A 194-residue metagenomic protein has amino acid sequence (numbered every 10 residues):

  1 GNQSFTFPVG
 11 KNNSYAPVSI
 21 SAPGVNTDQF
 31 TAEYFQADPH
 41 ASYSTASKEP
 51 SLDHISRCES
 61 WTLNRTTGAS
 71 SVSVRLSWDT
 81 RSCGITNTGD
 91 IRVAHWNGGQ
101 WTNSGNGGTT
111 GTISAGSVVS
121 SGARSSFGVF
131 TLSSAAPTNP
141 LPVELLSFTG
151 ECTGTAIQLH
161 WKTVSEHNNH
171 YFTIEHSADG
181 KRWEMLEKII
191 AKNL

Functional and structural regions predicted by a protein language model:
G1-G105, V119-S120, S125-P137: Self-processing/autoproteolytic domain segments and adjacent N-terminal interaction modules in large, modular
A46-K48, A115, L159, I174: Sparse, context-dependent recognition of short Cys/His-centered cofactor- or disulfide-binding micro-motifs
S71, T112-V118, G154-Q158: A generic structural signal for beta-strand entry/edge sites
T102-T112, T149-E151: Short, exposed beta-strand/loop patches in secreted or surface proteins that constitute
T109-I113, A191-L194: Short proline/glycine- and polar residue-rich coil/turn motifs
G128-L194: Short, compositionally biased serine/threonine- and acidic-rich segments at solvent-exposed termini, linkers, or domain
